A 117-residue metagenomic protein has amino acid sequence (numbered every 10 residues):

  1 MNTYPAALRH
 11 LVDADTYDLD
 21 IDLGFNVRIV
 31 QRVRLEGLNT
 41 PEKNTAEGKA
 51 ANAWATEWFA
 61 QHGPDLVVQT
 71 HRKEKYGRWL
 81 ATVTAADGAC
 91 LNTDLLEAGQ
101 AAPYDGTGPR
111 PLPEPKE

Functional and structural regions predicted by a protein language model:
M1-E117: Small beta-barrel nucleic-acid-binding modules, primarily SNase/OB-fold domains and secondarily Tudor-like barrels
